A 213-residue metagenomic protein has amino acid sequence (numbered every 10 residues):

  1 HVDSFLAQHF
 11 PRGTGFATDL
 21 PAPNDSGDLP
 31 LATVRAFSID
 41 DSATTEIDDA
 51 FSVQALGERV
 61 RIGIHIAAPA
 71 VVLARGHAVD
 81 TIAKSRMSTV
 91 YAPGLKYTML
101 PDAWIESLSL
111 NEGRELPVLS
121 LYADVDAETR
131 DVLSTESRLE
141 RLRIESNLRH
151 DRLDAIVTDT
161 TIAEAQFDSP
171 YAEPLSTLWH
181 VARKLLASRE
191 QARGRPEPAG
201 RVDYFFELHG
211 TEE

Functional and structural regions predicted by a protein language model:
H1-F10: Boundary/activation segment at the start of structured domains
F10-P11, G27: Short, flexible coil/linker elements and helix-boundary hinge sites characteristic of intrinsically disordered
F16-E213: Electropositive polyanion-binding surfaces
